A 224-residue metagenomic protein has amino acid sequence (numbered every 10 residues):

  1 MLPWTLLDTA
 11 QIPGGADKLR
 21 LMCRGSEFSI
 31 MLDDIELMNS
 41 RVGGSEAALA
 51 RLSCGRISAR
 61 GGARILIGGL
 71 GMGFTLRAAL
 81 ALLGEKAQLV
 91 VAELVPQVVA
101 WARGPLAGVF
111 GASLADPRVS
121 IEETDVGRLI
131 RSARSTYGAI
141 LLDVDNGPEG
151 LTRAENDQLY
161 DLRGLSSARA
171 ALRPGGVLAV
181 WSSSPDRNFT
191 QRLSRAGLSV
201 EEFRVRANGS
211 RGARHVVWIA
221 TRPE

Functional and structural regions predicted by a protein language model:
M1-M31: N-terminal auxiliary segments of SAM/dcSAM-dependent transferases
A10-P13, L32, D161-A168: Short N-terminal helix-initiation segments at or just after the protein's N-terminus
S26-D33, D143-P148: Short, basic/glycine-rich phosphate-binding loops at helix/coil junctions that contact nucleotide phosphates
E36-G43: Short amphipathic beta-strand/extended segments with alternating polar/hydrophobic composition
G43, A47-L172, V180-S183, Q191 (+2 more regions): The AdoMet/dcAdoMet-binding core of the Class I SAM-like
G176: Glycine-centered, phosphate/nucleic-acid-interacting loop/turn motifs that mediate DNA/RNA or nucleotide
W218-E224: C-terminal lobe and adjacent flexible extensions of AdoMet/dcAdoMet transferase-like proteins
